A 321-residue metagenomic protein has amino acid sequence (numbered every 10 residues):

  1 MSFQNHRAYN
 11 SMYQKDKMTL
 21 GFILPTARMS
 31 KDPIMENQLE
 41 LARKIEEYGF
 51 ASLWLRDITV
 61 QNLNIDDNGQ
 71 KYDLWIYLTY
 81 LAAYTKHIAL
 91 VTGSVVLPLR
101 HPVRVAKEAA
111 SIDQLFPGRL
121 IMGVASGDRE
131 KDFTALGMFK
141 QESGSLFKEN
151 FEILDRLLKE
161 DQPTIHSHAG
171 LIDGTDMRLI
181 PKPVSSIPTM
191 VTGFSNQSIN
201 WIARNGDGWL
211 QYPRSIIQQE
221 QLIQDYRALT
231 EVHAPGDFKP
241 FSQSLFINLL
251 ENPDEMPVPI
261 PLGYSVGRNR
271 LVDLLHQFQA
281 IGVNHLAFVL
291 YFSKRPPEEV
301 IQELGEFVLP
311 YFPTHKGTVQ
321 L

Functional and structural regions predicted by a protein language model:
M1-D16, L24, Q141-I180, Y212-L321: An alpha-helical appendage that flanks or caps ligand/catalytic pockets
M1-Y84, I187, Y291-R295, E303 (+2 more regions): N-terminal beta1-alpha1-beta2 module of alpha/beta enzyme domains
M12-Y13, E46-E47, L78-K86, A109 (+4 more regions): Acidic (Asp/Glu)-rich catalytic clusters
K15-P33, L99-H166, I217: Flexible, glycine-rich active-site loops centered on histidine and acidic residues that chelate a metal or position
L20-L24, L53-L55, L90-T92, L120-V124 (+4 more regions): Hydrophobic faces of well-ordered beta-strands that scaffold small-molecule active sites in alpha/beta enzyme cores
L24-M35, V95-V103, S185-F194, M256-N269: Active-site mouth loops of central-metabolism enzymes
P33-I45, E108, V191-W201, V266-F278: Short, acidic/polar
D57, L81, I112, L154 (+4 more regions): Conserved, mostly hydrophobic/aromatic
